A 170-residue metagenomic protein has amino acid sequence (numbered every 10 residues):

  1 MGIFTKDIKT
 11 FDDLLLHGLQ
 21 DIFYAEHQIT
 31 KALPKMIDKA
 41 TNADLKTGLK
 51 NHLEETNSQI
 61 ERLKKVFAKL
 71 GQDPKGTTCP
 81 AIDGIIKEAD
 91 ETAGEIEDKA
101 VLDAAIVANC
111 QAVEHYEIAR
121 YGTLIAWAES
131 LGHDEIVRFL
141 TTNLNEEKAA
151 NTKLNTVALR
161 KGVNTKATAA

Functional and structural regions predicted by a protein language model:
M1-A170: Amphipathic alpha-helical hairpins
